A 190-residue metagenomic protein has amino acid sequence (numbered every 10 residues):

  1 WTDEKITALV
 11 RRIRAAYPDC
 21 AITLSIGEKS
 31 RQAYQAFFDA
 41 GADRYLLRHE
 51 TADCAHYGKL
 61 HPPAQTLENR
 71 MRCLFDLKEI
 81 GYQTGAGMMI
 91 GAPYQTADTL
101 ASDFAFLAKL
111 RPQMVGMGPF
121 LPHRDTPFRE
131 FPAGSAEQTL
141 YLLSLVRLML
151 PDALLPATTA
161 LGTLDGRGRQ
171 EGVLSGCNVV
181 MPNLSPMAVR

Functional and structural regions predicted by a protein language model:
W1-D3, L9-L74, Q83-I90, Q113-G116: Core AdoMet radical
W1-K5, H61-N69, Q95-S102, E130-Q138: Alpha-helix N-cap and loop-to-helix initiation/capping positions
I6-R11, Y34, M71-L74, F104-L107 (+2 more regions): Generic structural signal for well-ordered alpha-helices, preferentially at hydrophobic/aromatic core positions
A15-A16, A108-R190: Auxiliary Fe-S-binding modules of radical SAM enzymes
S30-D39, P93-A108, G162-S175: Catalytic cores of alpha/beta
Q83, M88, D98-T99, L154: Conserved mixed alpha/beta catalytic, RNA-binding, or beta-rich assembly cores of soluble enzyme, regulatory
